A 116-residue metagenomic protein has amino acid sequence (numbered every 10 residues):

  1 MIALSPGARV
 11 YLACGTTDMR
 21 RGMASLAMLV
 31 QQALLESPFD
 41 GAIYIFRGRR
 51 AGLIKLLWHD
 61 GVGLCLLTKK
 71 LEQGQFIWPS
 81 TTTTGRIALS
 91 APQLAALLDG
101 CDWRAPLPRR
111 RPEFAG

Functional and structural regions predicted by a protein language model:
M1-G116: Polybasic/polar functional segments that serve as interface/processing modules
